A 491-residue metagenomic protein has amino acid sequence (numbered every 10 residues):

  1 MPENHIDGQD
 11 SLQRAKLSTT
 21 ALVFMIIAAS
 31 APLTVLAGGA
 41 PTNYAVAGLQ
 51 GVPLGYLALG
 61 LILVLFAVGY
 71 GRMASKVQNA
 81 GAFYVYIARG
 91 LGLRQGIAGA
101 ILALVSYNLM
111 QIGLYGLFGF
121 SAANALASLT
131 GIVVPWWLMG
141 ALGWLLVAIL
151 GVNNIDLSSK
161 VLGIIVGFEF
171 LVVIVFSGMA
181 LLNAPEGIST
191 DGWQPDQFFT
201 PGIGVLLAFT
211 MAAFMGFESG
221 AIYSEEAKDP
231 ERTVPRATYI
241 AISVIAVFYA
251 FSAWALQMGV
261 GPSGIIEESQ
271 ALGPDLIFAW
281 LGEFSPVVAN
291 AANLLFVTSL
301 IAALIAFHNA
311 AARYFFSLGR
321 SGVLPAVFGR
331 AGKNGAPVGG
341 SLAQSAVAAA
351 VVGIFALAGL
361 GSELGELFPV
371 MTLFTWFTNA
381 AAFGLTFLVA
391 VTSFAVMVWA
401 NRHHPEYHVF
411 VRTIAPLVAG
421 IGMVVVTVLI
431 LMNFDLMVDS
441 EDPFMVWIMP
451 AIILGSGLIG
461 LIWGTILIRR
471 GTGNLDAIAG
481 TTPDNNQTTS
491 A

Functional and structural regions predicted by a protein language model:
M1-G51, L63-V64, V68, I188-D196 (+1 more regions): Membrane-interface "cap" regions at the ends of multi-pass membrane proteins
M1-T19, S393-A415, N433-A491: Terminal cytosolic tails of multi-pass membrane transporters, especially the segment immediately following the final
H5-Q13, G48, V52-P53, Y70-I97 (+3 more regions): Flexible loop linkers connecting adjacent transmembrane helices in multi-pass alpha-helical membrane transporters
D7-A15, P53, T130-L138, G163-L294: Helix-loop-helix junctions that connect adjacent transmembrane segments in multi-pass membrane transporters
L17, W136-A184, F198, A237-V247 (+3 more regions): Membrane-interface loop-to-helix entry segments
L65-W144, I149-V152, L304-A310, V370: Hydrophobic transmembrane alpha-helices that form the core helical bundles of multi-pass secondary transporters
N79, L102-L117, A221-E226, V287-A326 (+2 more regions): Membrane-helix boundary/coupling elements in multi-pass transport proteins
V85-I87, G92, N124, S128 (+2 more regions): TM-loop-TM module centered on a large, flexible mid-protein loop between adjacent transmembrane helices in multi-pass
